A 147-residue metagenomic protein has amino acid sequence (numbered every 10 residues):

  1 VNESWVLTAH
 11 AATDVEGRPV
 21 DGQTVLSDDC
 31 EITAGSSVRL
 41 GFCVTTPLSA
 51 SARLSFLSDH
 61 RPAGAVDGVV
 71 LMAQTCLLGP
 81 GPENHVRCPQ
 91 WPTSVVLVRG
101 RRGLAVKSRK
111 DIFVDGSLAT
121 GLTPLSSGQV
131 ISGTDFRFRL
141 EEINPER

Functional and structural regions predicted by a protein language model:
V1-D29, A65-D135: Forkhead-associated
D28-L48: Short, structured interface segments
G41-D59, R139-R147: Short, compositionally biased
R53-R61, V66, A73: Flexible, surface-exposed loop/linker segments and immediately adjacent secondary-structure boundaries
